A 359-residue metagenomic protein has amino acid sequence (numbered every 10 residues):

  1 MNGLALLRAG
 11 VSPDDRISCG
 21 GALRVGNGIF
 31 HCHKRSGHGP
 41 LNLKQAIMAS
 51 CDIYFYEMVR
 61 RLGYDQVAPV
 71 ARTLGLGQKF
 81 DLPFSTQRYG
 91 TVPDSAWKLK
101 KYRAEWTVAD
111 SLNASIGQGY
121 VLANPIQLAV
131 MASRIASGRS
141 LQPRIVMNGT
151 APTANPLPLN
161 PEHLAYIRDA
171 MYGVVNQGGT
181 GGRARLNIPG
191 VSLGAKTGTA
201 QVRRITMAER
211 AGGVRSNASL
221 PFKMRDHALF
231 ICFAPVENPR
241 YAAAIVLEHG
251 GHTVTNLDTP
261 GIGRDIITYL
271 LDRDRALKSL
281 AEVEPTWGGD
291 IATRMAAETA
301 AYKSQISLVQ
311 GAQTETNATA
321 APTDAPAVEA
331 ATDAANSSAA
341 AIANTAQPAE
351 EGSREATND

Functional and structural regions predicted by a protein language model:
M1-L247, T255, E298-Q310, T314 (+1 more regions): Beta-lactam-recognizing serine transpeptidase/beta-lactamase-like catalytic domain environment
P152-N155, R168, P260-T332, S337-S338 (+2 more regions): Short, gly/Ser/Thr-rich active-site loops of penicillin-recognizing serine hydrolases
G251-T253, D272-R273: Short beta-strands and strand-coil junctions in structured, solvent-facing domains, enriched
